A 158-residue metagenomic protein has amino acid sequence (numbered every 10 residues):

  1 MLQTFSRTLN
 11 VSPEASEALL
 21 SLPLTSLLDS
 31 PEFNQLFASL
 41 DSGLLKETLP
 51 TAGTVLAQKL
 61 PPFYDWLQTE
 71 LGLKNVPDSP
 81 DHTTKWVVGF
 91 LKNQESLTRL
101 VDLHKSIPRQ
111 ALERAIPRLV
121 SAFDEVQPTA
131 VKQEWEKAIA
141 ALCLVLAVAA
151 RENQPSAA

Functional and structural regions predicted by a protein language model:
M1-A158: Core of compact, soluble alpha-helical bundle domains
